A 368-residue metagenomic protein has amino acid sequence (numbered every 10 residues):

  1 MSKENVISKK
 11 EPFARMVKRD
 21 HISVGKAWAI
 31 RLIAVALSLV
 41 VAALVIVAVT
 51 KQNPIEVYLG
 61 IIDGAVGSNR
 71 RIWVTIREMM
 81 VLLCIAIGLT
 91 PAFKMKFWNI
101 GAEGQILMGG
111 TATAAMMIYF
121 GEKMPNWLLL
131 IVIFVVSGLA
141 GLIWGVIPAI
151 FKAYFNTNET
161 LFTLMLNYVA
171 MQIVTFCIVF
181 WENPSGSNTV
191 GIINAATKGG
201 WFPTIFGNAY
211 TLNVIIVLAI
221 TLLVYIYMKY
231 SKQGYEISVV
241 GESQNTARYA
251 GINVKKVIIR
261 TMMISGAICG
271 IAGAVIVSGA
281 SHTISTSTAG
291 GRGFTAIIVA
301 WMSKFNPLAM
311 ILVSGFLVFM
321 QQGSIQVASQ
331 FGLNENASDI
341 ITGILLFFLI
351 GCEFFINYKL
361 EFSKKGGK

Functional and structural regions predicted by a protein language model:
M1-V35, A48, L222, E242 (+2 more regions): Cytosolic-side transmembrane-helix boundaries in multi-pass membrane proteins
K3, A14-C84, L128: Membrane-interfacial amphipathic/re-entrant helices at transmembrane-helix boundaries
L44-T50, A65-F120, F134, G138-T157 (+2 more regions): Single transmembrane alpha-helix segments in multi-pass membrane proteins
K51-I55, F93-A112, A153-F162, E236 (+4 more regions): Short, non-helical or kinked segments that cap or interrupt transmembrane helices
M79-T90, T111, L139-I143, M165-Y168 (+5 more regions): Hydrophobic alpha-helical segments embedded in the membrane of multi-pass proteins
E159, T163-Y230: Transmembrane helix-bundle core of multi-pass membrane transporters and related energy-transducing complexes
F206-T283, P307-L308: Helix-loop-helix "hairpin" substructures at the membrane interface of multi-pass membrane proteins
M263-C269, V275-G343: Transmembrane alpha-helical segments in multi-pass inner-membrane proteins
